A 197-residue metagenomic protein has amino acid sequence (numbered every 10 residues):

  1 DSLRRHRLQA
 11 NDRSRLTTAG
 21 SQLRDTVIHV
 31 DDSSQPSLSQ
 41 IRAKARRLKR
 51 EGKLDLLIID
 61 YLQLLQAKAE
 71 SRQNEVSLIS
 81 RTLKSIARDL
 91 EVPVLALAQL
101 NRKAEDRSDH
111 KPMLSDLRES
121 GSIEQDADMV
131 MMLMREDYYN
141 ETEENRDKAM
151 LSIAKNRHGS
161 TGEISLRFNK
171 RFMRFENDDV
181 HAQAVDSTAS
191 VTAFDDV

Functional and structural regions predicted by a protein language model:
D1-K53, A67, I164-R167, S187: Cytosolic-facing regulatory segments adjacent to core modules
D1-L3, Y61-Q66, D128, I153: Walker A/P-loop NTP-binding active-site region of P-loop NTPases, recognizing the glycine-rich GxxxxGKT/S
L8, Y61-L62, Q99-L100, R135-E136: Short, ordered loop/turn segments at secondary-structure junctions
S21-D25, Y61-L64, R102-D106, V130-M132: Short acidic (Asp/Glu) and glycine-rich catalytic loops that position anionic groups and cofactors
D31-D32, A96-A98, L133-M134: Conserved beta-strand segments of the P-loop GTPase G domain that flank and frequently precede/overlap
S34, Y61, A98-N101, K170: A general secondary-structure junction signal
L38-L56, R81-L90, K103-V197: C-terminal regions of RecA-like/P-loop NTPase motor modules
L54-L97: Helical hairpin unit composed of two closely spaced alpha helices linked by a short loop
